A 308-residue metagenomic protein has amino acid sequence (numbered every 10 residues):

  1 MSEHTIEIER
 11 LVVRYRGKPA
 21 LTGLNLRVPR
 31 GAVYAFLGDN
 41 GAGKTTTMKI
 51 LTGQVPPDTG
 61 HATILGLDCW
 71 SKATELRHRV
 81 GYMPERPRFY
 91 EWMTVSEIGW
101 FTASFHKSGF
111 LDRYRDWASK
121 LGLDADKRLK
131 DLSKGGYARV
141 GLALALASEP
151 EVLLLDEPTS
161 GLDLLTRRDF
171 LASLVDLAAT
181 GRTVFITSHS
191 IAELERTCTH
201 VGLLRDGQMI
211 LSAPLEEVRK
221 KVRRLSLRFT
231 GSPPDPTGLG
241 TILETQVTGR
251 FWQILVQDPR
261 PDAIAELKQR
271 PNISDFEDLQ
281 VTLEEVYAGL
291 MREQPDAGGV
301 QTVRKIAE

Functional and structural regions predicted by a protein language model:
E3-R205, I210-L211: ABC transporter nucleotide-binding domains
L11, L24, T245, F276-L279: Generic beta-strand hydrophobic packing signal
T74, D112-R115, E216, D258-D262 (+1 more regions): Generic alpha-helical secondary structure signal
S104-K107, R223, R292-D296: Non-catalytic alpha-helical coupling and interface elements of nucleotide-dependent molecular machines and regulators
H106-K107, L121, F229, P271 (+1 more regions): A broad structural signal for alpha-helix termini and local helix breaks/kinks
D169-D262, E277: ABC transporter nucleotide-binding domain
L255-E308: C-terminal coupling/interaction segments
